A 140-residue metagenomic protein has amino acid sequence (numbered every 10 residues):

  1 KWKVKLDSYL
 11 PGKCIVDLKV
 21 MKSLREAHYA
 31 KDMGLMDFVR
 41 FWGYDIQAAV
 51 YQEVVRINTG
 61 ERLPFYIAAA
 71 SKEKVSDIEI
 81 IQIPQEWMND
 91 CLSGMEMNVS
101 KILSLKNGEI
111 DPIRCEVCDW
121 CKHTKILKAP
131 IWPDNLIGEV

Functional and structural regions predicted by a protein language model:
K1: A short acidic/basic microdomain associated with nuclease active sites
V4-G34: Conserved catalytic cores of phosphodiester-cleaving nucleases, focusing on short active-site segments
F38-D45, V50-V140: Metal-dependent nuclease catalytic regions and adjoining charged, substrate-binding loops involved in nucleic-acid end
